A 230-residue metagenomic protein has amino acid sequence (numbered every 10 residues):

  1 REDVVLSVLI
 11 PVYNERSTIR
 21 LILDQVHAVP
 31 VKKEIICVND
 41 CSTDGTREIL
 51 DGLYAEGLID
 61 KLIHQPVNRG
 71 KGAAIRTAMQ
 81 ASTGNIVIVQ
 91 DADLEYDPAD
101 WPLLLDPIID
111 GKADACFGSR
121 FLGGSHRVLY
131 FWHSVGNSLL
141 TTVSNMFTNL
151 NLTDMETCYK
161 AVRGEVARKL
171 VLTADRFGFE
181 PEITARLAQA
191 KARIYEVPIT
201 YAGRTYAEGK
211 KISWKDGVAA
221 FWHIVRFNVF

Functional and structural regions predicted by a protein language model:
R1-H27: N-proximal low-complexity "stem/linker" segments adjacent to membrane-targeting elements
V5-S7, E34, E182: Cell-envelope/extracellular polymer assembly enzymes that use nucleotide-activated donors
S17-L21, D44-L53: Acidic helix N-cap motif at the loop->helix transition within catalytic regions of sugar-transfer enzymes
K33-I36, R47-A81: Conserved donor nucleotide-binding strand/loop of the catalytic core
N39-E48, L94: A conserved acidic beta->alpha catalytic loop
Q65-A81, I86, P98-F177, G203-V225: Acceptor/aglycone-binding surface of glycosyltransferases and processive sugar-polymer synthases
L150-N151, L172-D175, T184-A202: Catalytic donor-sugar/metal-binding loop of nucleotide-sugar-dependent glycosyltransferases
